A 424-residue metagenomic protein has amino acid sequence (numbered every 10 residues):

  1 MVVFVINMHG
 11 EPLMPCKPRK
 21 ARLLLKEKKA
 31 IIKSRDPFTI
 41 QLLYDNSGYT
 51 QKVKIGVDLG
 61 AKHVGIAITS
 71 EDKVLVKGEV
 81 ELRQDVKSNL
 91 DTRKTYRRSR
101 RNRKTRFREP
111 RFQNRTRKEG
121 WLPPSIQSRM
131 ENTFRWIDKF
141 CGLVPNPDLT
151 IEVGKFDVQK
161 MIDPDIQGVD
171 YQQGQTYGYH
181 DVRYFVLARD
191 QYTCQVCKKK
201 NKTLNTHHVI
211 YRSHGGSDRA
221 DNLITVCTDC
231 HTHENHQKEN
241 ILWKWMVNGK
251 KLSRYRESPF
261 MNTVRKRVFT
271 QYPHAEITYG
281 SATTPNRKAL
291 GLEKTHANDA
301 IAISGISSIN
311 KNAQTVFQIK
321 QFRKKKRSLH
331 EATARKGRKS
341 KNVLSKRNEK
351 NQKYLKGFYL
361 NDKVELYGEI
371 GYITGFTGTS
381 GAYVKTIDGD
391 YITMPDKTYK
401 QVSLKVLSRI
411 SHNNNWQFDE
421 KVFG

Functional and structural regions predicted by a protein language model:
C16-G48, Q175: Charged, flexible boundary elements
N46-G48, G178, V182-D190, G216-A220 (+1 more regions): Short, flexible, mixed-charge glycine/proline-rich loop motifs that serve as phosphate/nucleic-acid-contacting
G48, T69-Y177, W243-L360, V406-G424: Substrate-contacting helices/loops that form the catalytic groove of nucleic-acid and nucleotide-polymer processing
Q51-S70: Gly/Thr-rich phosphate-binding beta-strand-loop-beta motif of the actin/hexokinase/Hsp70
V76, K385-L404: A short macromolecule-binding patch
G142-D148, Y179-N205, C227-C230, Y359 (+1 more regions): Short cysteine-rich loop/turn motifs with clustered Cys
Q195-T225, H236-I241: Histidine-centered nuclease catalytic patch
D362-K363, E369-K385: Short beta-strand-centered aromatic/proline hotspots
